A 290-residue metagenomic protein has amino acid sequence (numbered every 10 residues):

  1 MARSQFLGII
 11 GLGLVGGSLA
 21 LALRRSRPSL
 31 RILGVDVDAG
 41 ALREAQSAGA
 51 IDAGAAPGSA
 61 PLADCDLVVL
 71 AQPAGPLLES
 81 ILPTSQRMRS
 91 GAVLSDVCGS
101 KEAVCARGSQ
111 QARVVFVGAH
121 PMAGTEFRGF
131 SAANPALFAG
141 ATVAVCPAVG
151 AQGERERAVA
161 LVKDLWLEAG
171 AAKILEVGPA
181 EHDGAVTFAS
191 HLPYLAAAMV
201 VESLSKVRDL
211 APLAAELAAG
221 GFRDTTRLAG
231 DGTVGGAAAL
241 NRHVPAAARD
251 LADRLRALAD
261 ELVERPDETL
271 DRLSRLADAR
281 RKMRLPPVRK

Functional and structural regions predicted by a protein language model:
M1-G58, L62-A63, L67: NAD(P)+-binding Rossmann beta1-loop-alpha1 motif at the extreme N-terminus of oxidoreductases
R3-F6, G91, G140: Phosphate-coordination loops involved in phosphoryl transfer and adenosine-cofactor binding
F6, S29-R31, V115, T142 (+1 more regions): Residues at the starts of beta-strands that form the adenosine-phosphate
A48-A50, Q111-A112, A139, A169-G170: Short, structured coil segments at secondary-structure junctions
G58-M88, V93-S95: Rossmann-like NAD(P)-binding element
L82-A132: Rossmann-like NAD(P)(H) cofactor-binding subdomain of soluble oxidoreductases
P135-R227: Internal alpha-helical scaffold of NAD(P)-dependent oxidoreductase catalytic cores
L213-R280: Interdomain hinge/lid region at the active-site interface of Rossmann-like NAD(P)-dependent oxidoreductases
